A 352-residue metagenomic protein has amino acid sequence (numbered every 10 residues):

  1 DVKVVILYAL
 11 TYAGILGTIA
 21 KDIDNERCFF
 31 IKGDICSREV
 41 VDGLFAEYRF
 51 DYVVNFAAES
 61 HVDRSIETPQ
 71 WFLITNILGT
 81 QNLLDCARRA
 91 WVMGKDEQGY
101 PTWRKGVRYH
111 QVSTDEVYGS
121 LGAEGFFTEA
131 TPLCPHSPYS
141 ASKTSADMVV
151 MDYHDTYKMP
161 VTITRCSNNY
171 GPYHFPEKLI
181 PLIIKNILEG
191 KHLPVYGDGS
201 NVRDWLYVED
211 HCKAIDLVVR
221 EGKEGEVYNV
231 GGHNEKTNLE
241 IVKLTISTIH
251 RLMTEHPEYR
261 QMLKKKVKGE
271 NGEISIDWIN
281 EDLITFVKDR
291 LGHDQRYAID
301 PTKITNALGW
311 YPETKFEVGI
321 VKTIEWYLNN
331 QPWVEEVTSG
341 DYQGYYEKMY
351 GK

Functional and structural regions predicted by a protein language model:
D1-N169, E209, V219, K243 (+3 more regions): N-terminal Rossmann-like NAD(P)+-binding domain of SDR-like oxidoreductases, especially those catalyzing
V2, G33, P181, K185-K352: C-terminal substrate-binding subdomain of Rossmann-fold SDR/epimerase-dehydratase oxidoreductases
I15, T114-V117, A123, L179 (+3 more regions): Activation loop
T80, D147, L179, Y297-A298: Generic non-transmembrane alpha-helix signal with a bias for helix starts/N-cap capping motifs
Y173: Conserved GTPase G-domain signal focused on the G5
